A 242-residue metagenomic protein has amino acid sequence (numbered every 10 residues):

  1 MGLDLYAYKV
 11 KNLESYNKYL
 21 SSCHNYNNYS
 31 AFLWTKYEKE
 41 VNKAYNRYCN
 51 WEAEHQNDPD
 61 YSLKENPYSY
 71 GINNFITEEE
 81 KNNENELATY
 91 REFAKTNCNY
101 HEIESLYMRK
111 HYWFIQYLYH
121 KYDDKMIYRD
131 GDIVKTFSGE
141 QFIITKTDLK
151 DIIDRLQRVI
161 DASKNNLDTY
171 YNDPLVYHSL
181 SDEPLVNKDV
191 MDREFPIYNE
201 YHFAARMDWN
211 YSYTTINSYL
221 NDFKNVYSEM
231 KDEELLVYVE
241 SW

Functional and structural regions predicted by a protein language model:
M1-N225, E229-D232, W242: Acidic (Asp/Glu-rich) sequence patches and key acidic residues that form negatively charged surfaces used
E234-V237: Conserved GNAT acetyl-CoA-binding A-motif
